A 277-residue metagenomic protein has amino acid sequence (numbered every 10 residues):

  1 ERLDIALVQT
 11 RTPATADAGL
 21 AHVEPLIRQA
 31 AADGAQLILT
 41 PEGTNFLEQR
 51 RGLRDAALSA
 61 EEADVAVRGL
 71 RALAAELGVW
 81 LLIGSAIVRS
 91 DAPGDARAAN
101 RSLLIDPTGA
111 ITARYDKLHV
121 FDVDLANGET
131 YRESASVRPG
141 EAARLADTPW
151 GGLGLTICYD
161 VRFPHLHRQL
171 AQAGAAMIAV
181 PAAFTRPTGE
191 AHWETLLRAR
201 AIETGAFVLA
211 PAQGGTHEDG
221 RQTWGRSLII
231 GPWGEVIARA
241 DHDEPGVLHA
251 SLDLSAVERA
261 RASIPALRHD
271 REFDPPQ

Functional and structural regions predicted by a protein language model:
E1-A6: Extreme N-terminal starter segment of soluble prokaryotic enzymes
Q9-A14: Short polar catalytic/cofactor-binding loops
A16, A21-T108, T112-D116, T185-A206: Cys-nucleophile CN-hydrolase/nitrilase-fold catalytic domain and related Cys-dependent amidase chemistry that acts on
F46, L103, R114-F121, L228 (+1 more regions): Short beta->alpha transition motifs characteristic of CBS
E61-I83, G152, C158-L248: CN hydrolase (nitrilase-like) catalytic-core segments centered on the catalytic cysteine and neighboring Lys/Glu
I83-S85, N100-L104, R144-A146, S227-I229 (+1 more regions): Short beta-strand scaffold segments in enzyme catalytic cores
A92-A173, R186-E190, T195, A262-A266: Active-site catalytic loop in hydrolytic enzyme cores
S255-Q277: A conserved C-terminal secondary-structure "cap"
